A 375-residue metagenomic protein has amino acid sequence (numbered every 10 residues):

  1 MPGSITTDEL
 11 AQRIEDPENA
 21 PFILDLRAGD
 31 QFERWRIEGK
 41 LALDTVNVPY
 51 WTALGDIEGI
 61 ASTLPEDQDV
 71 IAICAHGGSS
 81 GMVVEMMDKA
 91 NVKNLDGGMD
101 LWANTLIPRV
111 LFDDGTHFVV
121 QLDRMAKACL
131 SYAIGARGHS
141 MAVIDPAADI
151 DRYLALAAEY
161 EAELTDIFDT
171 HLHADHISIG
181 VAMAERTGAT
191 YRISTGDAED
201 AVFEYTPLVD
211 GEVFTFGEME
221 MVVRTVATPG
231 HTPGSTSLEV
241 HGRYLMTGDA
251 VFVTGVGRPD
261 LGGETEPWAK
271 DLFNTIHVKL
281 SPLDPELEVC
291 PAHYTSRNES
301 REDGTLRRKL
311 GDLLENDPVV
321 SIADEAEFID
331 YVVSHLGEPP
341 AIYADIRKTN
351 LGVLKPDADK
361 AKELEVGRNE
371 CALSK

Functional and structural regions predicted by a protein language model:
M1-F22, G29-D69, H76-S140, R186 (+3 more regions): Rhodanese-like catalytic fold shared by cysteine-dependent sulfurtransferases and DSP/PTP-type phosphatases
M1-S4, R13, R36-G39, V83-M86 (+3 more regions): Accessory terminal helices/loops
A28, L111-Y160, L238-G248, T254: Conserved beta-strand hairpin/beta-sheet module of binuclear metal-dependent hydrolase folds, prominently
D30, S79, D151, L172-S178 (+5 more regions): Active-site environment of divalent metal-dependent phosphoester hydrolases
C74, V143-D145, T165-H173, R192-T195 (+5 more regions): Active-site neighborhood of phospho(di)ester-bond hydrolases with catalytic His/Asp-centered motifs
A90, L106, A128, M141 (+1 more regions): Active-site HxH/HxHxD metal-binding segment of metal-dependent hydrolases
I134, D145, H171, M183 (+6 more regions): Divalent metal-coordination and catalytic microenvironments
S237-V289, H293: A contiguous binding-surface segment within folded domains or other stable secondary-structure elements
